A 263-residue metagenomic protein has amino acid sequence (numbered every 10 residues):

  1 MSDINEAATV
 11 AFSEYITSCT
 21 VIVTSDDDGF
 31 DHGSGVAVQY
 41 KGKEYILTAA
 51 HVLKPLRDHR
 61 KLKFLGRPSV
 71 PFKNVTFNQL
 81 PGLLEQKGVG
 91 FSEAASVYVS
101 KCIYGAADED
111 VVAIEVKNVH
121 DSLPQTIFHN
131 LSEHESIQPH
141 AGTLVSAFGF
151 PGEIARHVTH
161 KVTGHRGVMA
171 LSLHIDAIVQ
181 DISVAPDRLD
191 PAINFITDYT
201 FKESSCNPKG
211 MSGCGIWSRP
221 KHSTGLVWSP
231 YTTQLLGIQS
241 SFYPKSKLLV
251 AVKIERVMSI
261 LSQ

Functional and structural regions predicted by a protein language model:
M1, A11-Y15, Q263: Plant-skewed but cross-kingdom recognition/interaction modules and surfaces
V10-V97, K101-Y104, V112-V119, G215 (+3 more regions): Catalytic histidine site
H120-P124: Short helix-loop capping/hinge motifs at secondary-structure junctions, enriched in acidic/polar residues
L131-S172: Short glycine/Trp-rich loop-beta-loop segment that forms part of the substrate-binding cleft
G167-V184: Histidine/lysine/aspartate-rich catalytic loop segments that bind and position anionic ligands
V184, R188-S204: A conserved mid-domain beta-alpha-beta active-site/ligand-binding segment of alpha/beta enzyme cores
K202-Q234: Catalytic nucleophile loop of clan PA
S223-Q263: Long hydrophobic alpha-helical segments typical of transmembrane helices together with their membrane-interfacial
